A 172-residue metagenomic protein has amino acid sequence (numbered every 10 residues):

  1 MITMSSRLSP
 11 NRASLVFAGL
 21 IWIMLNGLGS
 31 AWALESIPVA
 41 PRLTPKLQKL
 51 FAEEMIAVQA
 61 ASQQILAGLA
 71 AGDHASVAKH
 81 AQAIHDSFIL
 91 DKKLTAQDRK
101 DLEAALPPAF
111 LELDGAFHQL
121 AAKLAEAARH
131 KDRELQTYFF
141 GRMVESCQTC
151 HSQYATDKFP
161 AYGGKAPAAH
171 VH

Functional and structural regions predicted by a protein language model:
M1-A13: N-terminal secretory signal peptides that target proteins for export/translocation
M1-M4, M24, M55, M143: Detector for methionine-enriched segments
S14-G27: Bacterial N-terminal signal peptides
L28-A33: Sec/Tat signal peptide C-region and signal peptidase I cleavage site
L34-H172: Sequence context surrounding c-type heme c attachment/ligation sites in exported
